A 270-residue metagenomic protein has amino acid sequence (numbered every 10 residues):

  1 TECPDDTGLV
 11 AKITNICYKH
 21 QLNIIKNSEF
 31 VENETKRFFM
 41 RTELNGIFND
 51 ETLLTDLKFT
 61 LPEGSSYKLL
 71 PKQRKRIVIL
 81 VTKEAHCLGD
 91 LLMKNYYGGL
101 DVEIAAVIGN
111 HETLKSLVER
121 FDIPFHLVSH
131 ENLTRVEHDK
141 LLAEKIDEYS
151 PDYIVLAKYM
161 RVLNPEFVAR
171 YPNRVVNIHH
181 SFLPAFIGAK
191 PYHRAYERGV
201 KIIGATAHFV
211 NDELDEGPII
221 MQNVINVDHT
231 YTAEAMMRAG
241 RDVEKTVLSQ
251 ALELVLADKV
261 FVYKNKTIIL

Functional and structural regions predicted by a protein language model:
T1-L9, I47-F48, V81: Short, surface-exposed ligand-recognition loops at beta-strand->loop->(often short) alpha-helix junctions that present
D6-K26: Short amphipathic alpha-helix segments
F30-L270: One-carbon transfer enzymes
